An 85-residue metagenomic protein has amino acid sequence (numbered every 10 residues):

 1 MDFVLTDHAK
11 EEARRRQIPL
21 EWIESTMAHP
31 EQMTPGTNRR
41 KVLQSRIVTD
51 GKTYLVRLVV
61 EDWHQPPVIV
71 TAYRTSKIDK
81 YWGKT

Functional and structural regions predicted by a protein language model:
M1-T85: Ribonuclease/tRNase effector modules and their secretory precursors
